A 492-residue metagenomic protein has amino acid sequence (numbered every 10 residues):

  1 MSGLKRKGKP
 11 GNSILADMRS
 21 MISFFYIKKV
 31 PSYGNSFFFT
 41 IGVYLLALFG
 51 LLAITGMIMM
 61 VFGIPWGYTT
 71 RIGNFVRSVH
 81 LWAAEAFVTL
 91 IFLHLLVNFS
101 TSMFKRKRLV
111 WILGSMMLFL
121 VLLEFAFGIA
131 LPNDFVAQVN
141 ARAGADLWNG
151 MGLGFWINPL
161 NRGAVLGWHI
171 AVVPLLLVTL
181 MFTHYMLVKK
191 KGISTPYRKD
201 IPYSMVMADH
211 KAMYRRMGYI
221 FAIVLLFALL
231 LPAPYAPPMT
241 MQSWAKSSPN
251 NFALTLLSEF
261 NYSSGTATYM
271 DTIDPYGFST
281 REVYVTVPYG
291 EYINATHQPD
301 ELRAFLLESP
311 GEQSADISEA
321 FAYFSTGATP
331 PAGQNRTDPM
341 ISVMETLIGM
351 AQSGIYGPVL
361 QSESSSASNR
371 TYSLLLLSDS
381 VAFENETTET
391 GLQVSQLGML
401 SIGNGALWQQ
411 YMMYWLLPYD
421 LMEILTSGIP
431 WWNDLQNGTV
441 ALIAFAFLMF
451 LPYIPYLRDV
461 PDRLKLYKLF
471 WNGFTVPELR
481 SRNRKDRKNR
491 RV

Functional and structural regions predicted by a protein language model:
M1-L4, Y203-A208, A332-G349, S353 (+2 more regions): Solvent-exposed, extramembrane regions of membrane proteins
M1-M18, I22-K29, D200, N404-L435 (+2 more regions): Short helical patches
M1-Y203, P452: Membrane-embedded alpha-helical bundles that constitute the cytochrome b-like, heme-associated redox core of multi-pass
L4-A16, R198-Y203, S243-Y262, K465-F474: Membrane-interface amphipathic/juxtamembrane segments adjacent to transmembrane helices
L46-G56, S115-A137, I223-P232, D379-G405: Hydrophobic alpha-helical membrane-insertion segments
K190, R216, W431-V492: Juxtamembrane interface at the cytosolic side of transmembrane helices
P202-T329: Juxtamembrane non-transmembrane segments of integral membrane proteins
A322-V440: Membrane-proximal, non-transmembrane alpha-helical segments
